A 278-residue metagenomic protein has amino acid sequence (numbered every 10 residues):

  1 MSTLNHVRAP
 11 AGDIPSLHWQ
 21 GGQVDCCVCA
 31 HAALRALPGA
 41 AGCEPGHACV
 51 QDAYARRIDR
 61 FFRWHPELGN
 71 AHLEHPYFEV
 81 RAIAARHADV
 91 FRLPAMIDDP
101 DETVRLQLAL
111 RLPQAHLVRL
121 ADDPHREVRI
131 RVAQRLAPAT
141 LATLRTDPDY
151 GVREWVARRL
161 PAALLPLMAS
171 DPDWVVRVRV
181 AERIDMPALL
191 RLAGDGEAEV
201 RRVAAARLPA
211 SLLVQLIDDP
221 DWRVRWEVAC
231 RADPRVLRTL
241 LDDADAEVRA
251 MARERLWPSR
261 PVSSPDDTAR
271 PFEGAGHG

Functional and structural regions predicted by a protein language model:
M1-P94, D98, E102, W226-G278: N-terminal alpha-helical scaffold/docking segments in eukaryotic complex subunits
W19-G22, C26-C29, D123-P124, R129 (+1 more regions): Long, contiguous interaction/recruitment modules in multidomain scaffold/adaptor proteins
A41-F61, F78-V90, A95, T103-Q114 (+7 more regions): Structural detector for internal amphipathic alpha-helices that build alpha-solenoid repeat scaffolds
W64-L68, P138, A162: Repeat-mediated protein-protein interaction surfaces in helical alpha-solenoids
L68-P76, P94-T103, R111, V118-P124 (+6 more regions): Alpha-solenoid HEAT/Armadillo-like helical repeat scaffolds in large eukaryotic proteins
P209-A210, P220-W222, D233, P265: Structured C-terminal portions of repeat-based eukaryotic scaffold domains
